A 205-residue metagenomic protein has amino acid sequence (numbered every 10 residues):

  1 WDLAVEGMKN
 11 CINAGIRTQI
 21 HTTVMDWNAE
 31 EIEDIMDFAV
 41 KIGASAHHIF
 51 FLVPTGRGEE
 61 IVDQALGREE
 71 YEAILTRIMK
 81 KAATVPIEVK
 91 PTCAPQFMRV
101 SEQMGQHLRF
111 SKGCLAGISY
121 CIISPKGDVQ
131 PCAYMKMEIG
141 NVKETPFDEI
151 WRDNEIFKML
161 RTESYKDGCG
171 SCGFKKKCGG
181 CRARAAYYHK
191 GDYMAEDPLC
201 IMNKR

Functional and structural regions predicted by a protein language model:
W1-P54, L66-G67: Radical SAM/AdoMet-radical enzyme domain recognition
T55-I61: A short acidic, helix-capping loop that chelates divalent metal ions and anchors anionic groups
V62-L66, Y188: Short glycine-enriched, charge-decorated loop/helix-capping segments at active-site entrances that position
E69-Q103, D128-G180, A186: C-terminal accessory region of radical SAM enzymes
Q103-K112: Short, basic/aromatic recognition patches
C114-I118: Short, small/polar residue-rich loop motifs at catalytic or cofactor-binding pockets
I123-S124: Short, acidic, Ser/Thr-enriched surface-loop or helix-capping motifs
I150-R152, H189-R205: Short microdomains enriched in Cys/His and/or Lys/Arg
